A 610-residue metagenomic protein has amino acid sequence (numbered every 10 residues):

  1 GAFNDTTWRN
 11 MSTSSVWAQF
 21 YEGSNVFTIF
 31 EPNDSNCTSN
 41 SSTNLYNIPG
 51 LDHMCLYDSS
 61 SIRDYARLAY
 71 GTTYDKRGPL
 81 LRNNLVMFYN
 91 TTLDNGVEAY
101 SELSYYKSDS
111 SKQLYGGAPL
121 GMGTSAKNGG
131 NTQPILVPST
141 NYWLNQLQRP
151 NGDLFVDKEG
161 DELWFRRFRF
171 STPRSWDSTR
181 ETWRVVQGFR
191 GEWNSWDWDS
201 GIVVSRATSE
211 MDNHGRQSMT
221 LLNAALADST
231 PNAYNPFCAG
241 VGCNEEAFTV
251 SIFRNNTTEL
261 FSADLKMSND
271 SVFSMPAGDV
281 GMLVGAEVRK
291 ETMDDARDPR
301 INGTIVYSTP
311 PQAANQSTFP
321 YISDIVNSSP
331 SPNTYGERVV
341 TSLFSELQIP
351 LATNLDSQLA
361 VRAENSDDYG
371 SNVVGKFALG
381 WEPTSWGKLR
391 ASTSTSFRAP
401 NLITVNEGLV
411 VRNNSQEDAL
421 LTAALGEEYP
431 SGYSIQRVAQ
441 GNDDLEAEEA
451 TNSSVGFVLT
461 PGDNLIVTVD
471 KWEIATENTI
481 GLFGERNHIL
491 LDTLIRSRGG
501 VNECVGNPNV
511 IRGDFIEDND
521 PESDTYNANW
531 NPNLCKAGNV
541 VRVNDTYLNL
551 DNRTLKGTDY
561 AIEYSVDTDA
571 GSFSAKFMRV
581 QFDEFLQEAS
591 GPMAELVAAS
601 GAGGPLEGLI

Functional and structural regions predicted by a protein language model:
G1, A99-S101, W198-S200, V280-A286 (+7 more regions): Transmembrane beta-strands of outer-membrane beta-barrel proteins
V26-L80, V86-F88, G96-V340, D368 (+3 more regions): Surface-exposed, low-complexity loop segments enriched in small/polar and acidic residues
L80, T92-D94, W193-N194, V272-A277 (+8 more regions): Outer-membrane beta-barrel channels and translocator barrels
Y89-T91, G191-W193, N269-F273, S345 (+6 more regions): Residue-level signature of outer-membrane beta-barrel architecture
S178, T558-E584, P605-I610: Conserved C-terminal beta-signal and adjacent last beta-strands/turns of outer-membrane beta-barrel proteins
L222, L343-S345, V373-T384, V455: Feature captures outer-membrane beta-barrel proteins of Gram-negative bacteria and organelles
E337, E364-V373, T451, I562: Solvent-exposed loop/turn segments connecting transmembrane beta-strands in outer-membrane beta-barrel proteins
L355-D367, L379, L389-T393: Transmembrane beta-strand segments that form the barrel wall of outer-membrane beta-barrel proteins
